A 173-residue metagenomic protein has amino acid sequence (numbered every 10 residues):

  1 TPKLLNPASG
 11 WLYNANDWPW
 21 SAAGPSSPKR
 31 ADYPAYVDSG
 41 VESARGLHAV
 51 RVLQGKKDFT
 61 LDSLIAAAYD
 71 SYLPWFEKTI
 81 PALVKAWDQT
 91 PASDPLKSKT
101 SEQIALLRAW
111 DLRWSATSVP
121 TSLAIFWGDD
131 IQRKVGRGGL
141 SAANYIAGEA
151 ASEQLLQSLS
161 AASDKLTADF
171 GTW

Functional and structural regions predicted by a protein language model:
T1-K56, R113-W114, W127-V135, N144-I146: Hydrophobic alpha-helical segments
L12, D17, L61, A66-W173: Acidic, low-complexity N-terminal propeptides/linkers enriched in Ser/Thr/Asp/Gly that mediate export, maturation
